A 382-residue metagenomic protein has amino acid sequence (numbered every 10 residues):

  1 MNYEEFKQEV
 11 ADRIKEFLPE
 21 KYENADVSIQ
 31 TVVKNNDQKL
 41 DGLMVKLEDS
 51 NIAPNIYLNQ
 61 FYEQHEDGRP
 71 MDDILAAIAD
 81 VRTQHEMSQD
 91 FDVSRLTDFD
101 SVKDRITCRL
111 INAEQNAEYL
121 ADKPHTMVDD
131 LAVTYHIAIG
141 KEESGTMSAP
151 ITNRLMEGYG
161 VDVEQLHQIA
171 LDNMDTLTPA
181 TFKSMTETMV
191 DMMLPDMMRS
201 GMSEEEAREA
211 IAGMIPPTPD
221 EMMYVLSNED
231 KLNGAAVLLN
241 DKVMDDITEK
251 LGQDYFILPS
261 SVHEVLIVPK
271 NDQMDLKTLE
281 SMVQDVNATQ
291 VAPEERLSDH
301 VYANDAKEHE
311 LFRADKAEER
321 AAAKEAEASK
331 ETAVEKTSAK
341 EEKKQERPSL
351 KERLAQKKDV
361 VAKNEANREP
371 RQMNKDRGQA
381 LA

Functional and structural regions predicted by a protein language model:
E5-T218: Extended, low-hydrophobicity segments enriched in charged/polar residues
P219-D220, D241: Conserved GHKL (Bergerat-fold) ATPase module
D220-G234: Short glycine-/aliphatic-rich beta-strand segments at the starts of folded cytosolic domains
A235-T248: Short amphipathic alpha-helix segments
T248-D254: Short amphipathic beta-strand starts and helix->beta connectors
F256-S260: Short beta-strand
S261-E325: Alpha-helical oligomerization segments
V334, K343-A382: Non-Sec secretion/translocation targeting segments of pathogen effectors
